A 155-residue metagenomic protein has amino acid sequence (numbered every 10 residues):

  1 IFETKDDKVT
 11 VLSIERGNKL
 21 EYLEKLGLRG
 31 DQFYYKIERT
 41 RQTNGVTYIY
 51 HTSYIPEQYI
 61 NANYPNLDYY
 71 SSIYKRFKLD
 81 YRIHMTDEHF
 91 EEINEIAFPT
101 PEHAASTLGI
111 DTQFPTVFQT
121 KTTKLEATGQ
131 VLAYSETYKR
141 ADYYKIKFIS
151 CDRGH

Functional and structural regions predicted by a protein language model:
I1-T4: Short linear motifs at protein or domain termini
K8-H155: C-terminal all-alpha effector/ligand-binding and dimerization domain of prokaryotic HTH-type transcriptional repressors
